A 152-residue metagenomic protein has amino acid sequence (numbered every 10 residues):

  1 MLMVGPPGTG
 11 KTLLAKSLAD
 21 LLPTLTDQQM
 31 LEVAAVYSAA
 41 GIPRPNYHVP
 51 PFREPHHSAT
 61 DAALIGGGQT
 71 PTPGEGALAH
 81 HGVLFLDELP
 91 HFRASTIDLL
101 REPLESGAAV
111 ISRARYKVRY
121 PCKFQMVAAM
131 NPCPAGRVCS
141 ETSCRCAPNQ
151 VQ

Functional and structural regions predicted by a protein language model:
M1-P45, S106: Walker A/P-loop
M3-P6, T70, A79: AAA+ ATPase active-site-proximal loops
G5, G66, E88: The Walker A (P-loop) glycine that initiates the GxxxxGKT/S ATP-binding motif of P-loop NTPases
T12, L25, A94, P121 (+1 more regions): Switch/connector loops and helix/strand junctions flanking conserved nucleotide-binding motifs in nucleotide-processing
S17, H57-T60, T72-E105, A128 (+1 more regions): Conserved AAA+/SF3 P-loop NTPase catalytic/coupling segment centered on the Walker-B
L25-G76: P-loop NTPase nucleotide-binding/switch module
A77-H81, S112-N131: AAA+/SF3 P-loop NTPase mechanochemical coupling elements
D98-Y120, C139-Q152: Substrate-gripping "pore-loop 1 plus following alpha2 helix"
